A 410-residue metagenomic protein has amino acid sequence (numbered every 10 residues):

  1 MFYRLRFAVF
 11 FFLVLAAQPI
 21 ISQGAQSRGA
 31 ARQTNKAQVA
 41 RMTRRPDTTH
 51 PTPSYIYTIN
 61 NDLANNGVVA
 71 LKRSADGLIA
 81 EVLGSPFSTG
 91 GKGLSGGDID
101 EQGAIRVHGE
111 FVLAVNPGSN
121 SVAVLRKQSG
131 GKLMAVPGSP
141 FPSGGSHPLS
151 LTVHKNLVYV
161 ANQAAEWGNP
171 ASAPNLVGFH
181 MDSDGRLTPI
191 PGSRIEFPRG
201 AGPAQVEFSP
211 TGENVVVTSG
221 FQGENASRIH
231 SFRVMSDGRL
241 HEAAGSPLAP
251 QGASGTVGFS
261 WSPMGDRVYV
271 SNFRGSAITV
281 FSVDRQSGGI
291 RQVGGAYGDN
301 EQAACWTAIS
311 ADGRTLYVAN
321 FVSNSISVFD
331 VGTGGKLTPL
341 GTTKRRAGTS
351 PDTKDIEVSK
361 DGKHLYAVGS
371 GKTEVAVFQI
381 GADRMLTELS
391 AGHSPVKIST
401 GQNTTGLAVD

Functional and structural regions predicted by a protein language model:
P46-P51, T89-H108, P142-L157, E196-N214 (+4 more regions): Beta-rich, blade/repeat-based domains predominating in secreted/periplasmic proteins but also intracellular
T58, A114, V160, V217-T218 (+3 more regions): Residue position within the beta-strands of beta-propeller blades
N61-L63, R73, P117-G118, K127 (+11 more regions): Short loop/turn segments immediately following the C-termini of beta-strands
N65-V69, S121-A123, G168-V177, E224-H230 (+3 more regions): Structural motif
L71-I79, L125-L133, G178-L187, S231-H241 (+3 more regions): Short loop/turn segments immediately following beta-strands, especially the blade-tip and inter-blade linker loops
I79-G90, L133-P142, L187-E196, L240-L248 (+3 more regions): Beta-propeller fold detector
L133-E207: Asp-box/WD-like beta-propeller blade repeats and closely related beta-sheet repeat scaffolds
S370-D410: Blade-level signature of beta-propeller repeat domains, shared across WD40, Kelch, NHL, RCC1 and BNR/Asp-box propellers
